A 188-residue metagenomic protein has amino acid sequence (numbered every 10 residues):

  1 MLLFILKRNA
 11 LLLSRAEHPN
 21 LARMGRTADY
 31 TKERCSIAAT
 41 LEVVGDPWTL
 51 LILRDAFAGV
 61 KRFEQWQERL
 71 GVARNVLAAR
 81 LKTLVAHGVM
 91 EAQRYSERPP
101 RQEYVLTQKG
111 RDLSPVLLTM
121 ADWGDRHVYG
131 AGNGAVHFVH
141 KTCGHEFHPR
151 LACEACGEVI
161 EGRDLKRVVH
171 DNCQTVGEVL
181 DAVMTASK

Functional and structural regions predicted by a protein language model:
M1-L21, D125-K188: C-terminal regulatory/oligomerization modules of transcriptional regulators
P19-L41: Short, Lys/Arg-enriched N-terminal segment that forms or immediately precedes the first helix of a structured domain
R23, T31, T49, L53 (+3 more regions): Short histidine
C35-V76: N-terminal helix-turn-helix DNA-binding core of bacterial DNA-binding proteins
G45, S96-T119: Basic, amphipathic "hinge/linker" alpha-helix immediately C-terminal to the N-terminal HTH DNA-binding motif
F63, Q67-Y95, P99: Canonical helix-turn-helix DNA-binding module
R69, E103-V105, H137-V139: Short aromatic/hydrophobic contact patches that present stacked aromatics for nucleic-acid/ligand binding
H87, V116-H127: Alpha-helical linker/hinge and terminal dimerization helices associated with HTH transcriptional regulators
